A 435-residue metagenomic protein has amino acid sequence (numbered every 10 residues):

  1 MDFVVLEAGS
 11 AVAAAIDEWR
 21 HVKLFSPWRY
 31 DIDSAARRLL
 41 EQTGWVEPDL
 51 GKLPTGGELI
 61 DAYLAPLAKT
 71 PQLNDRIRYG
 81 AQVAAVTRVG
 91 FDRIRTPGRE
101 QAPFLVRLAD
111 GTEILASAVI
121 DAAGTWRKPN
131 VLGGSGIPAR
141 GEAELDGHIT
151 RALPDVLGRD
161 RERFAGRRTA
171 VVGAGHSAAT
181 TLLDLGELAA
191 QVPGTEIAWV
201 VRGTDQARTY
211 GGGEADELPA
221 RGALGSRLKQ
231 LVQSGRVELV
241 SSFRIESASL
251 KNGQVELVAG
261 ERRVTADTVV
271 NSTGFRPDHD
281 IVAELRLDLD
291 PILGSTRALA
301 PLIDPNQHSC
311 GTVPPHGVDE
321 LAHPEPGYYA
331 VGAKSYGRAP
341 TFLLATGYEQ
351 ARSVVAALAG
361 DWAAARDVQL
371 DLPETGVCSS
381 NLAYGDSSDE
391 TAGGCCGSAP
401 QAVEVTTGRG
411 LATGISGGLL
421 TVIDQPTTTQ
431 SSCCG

Functional and structural regions predicted by a protein language model:
M1-A8: Short, intrinsically disordered, charge-balanced linker/junction segments flanking boundaries in proteins
A8, A174, V200-R202, A333: Cofactor-binding loop segments of dinucleotide-utilizing enzymes, especially the Rossmann-like FAD- and NAD(P)+-binding
A11-A62, A139-R140, G147-H148, A152-R159 (+2 more regions): Glycine-rich active-site loop/strand segments that organize a redox cofactor
V46-K128, L239, E246-A259, T265-T268: Feature captures the FAD/FMN-dependent oxidoreductase FAD-binding
G56, A123-Q191, I197, L293-P301 (+1 more regions): Glycine-rich dinucleotide-binding loop and its adjacent helix/turn
A81, A85, E187-P291, A356 (+1 more regions): A Rossmann-like FAD-binding core segment of flavoenzymes
P129-N130, H279-D280, R338: Glycine/Thr-rich phosphate-binding loops of Rossmann-like dinucleotide-binding domains
S272, R276, L293-G435: C-terminal, flexible cofactor-proximal segment of oxidoreductases
